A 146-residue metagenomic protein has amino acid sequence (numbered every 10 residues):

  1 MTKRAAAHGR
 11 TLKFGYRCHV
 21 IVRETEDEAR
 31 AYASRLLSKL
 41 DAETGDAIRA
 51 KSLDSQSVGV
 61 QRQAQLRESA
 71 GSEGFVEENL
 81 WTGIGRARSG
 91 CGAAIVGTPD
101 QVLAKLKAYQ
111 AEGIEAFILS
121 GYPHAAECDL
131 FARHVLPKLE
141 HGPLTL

Functional and structural regions predicted by a protein language model:
M1-A111, E140-L146: An alpha-helical appendage that flanks or caps ligand/catalytic pockets
M1-A5, A125-L130, H134: Active-site-adjacent beta->alpha loops and helix N-cap segments on the catalytic face of soluble alpha/beta enzymes
V22, G121-C128: Acidic-and-aromatic substrate-binding clefts and catalytic sites of carbohydrate-active enzymes
